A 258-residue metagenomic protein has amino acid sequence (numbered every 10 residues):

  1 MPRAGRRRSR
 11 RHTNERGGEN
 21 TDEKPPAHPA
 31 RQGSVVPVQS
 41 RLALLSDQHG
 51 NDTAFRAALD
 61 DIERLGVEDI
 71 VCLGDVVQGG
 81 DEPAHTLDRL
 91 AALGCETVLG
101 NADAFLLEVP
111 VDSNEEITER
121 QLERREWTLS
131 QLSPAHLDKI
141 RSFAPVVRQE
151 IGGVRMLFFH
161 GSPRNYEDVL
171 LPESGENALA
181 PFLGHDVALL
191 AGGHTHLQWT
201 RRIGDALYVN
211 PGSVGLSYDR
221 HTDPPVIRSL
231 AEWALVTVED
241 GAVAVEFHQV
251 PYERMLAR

Functional and structural regions predicted by a protein language model:
T13-E23: Short, charge-rich patches within N-terminal targeting peptides
E23-C95: N-terminal active-site segment of His-dependent metallophosphoesterases
H28, P37, R202-R258: Acidic, His/Gly-rich catalytic cores of divalent-metal-dependent hydrolytic chemistry
G33-A43, R148-L157, I203-L207, A242-V243: Beta-strand-turn-beta hairpins that frame and shape the catalytic cleft of phosphate-ester-processing enzymes
L45-S46, I70-D75, G79, E96-N101 (+3 more regions): Active-site neighborhood of phospho(di)ester-bond hydrolases with catalytic His/Asp-centered motifs
H49-A54, Q78-D81, A102-L107, Y166 (+2 more regions): Active-site environment of divalent metal-dependent phosphoester hydrolases
T86-L87, L93-Q149, V154-F158, N165 (+1 more regions): Active-site neighborhood of divalent metal-dependent phosphoester bond hydrolases
G175-R201, A206-V214: Anionic-ligand binding region
